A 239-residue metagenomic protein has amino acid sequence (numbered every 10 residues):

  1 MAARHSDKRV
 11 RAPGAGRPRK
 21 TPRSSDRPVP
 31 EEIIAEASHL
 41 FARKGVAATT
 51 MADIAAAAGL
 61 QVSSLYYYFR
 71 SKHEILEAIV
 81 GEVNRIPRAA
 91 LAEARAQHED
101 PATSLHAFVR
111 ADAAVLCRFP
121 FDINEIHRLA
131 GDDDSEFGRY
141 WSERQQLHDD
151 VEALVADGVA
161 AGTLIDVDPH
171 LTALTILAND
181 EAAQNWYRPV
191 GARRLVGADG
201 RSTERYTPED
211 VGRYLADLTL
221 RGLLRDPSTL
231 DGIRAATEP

Functional and structural regions predicted by a protein language model:
M1-P28, P189-A198, L230-P239: N-terminal intrinsically disordered/low-complexity leader segments
E32, E36, L40-E74, A78: Helix-turn-helix
A78, A92-F121, T172-I176: Hydrophobic alpha-helical connector segments
G81-P87: Short, basic, alpha-helical segments at the C-terminal edge of helix-turn-helix-like DNA-binding modules
E93, E125-D134, R193, A235-T237: Short linear capping/connector segments at secondary-structure termini
H106, R110, H148-A156, H170-A173 (+1 more regions): An amphipathic alpha-helix signature
A113-A153, A160-D166, H170-L171, E204-R205: Short secondary-structure transition hinges
V115-F121, A153, D157, A173-R205 (+1 more regions): Amphipathic C-terminal alpha-helical segment
